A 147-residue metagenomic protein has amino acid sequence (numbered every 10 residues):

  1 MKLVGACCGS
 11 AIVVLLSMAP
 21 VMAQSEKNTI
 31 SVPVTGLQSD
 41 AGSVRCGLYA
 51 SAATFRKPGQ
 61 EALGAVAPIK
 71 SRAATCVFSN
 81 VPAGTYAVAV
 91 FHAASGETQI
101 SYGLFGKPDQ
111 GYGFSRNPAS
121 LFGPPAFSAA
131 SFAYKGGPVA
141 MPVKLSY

Functional and structural regions predicted by a protein language model:
M1-L3: N-terminal secretory signal peptides that target proteins for export/translocation
G5, M22-A50, Q60, Q99-Y147: Primarily secretory-pathway and cell-envelope proteins
C7-M18: Bacterial N-terminal signal peptides
T54-A67: Aromatic-rich carbohydrate-binding modules that target alpha-glucans
V66-R72, A133-K135: Short proline/glycine- and polar residue-rich coil/turn motifs
R72, V77, P82-T85: A glycine-anchored, Pro-Gly-centered beta-turn/N-cap motif
Y86-V90: A short tyrosine-centered beta-strand micro-motif
F91-S95: Acidic, divalent-cation-chelating loop motifs in proteins
